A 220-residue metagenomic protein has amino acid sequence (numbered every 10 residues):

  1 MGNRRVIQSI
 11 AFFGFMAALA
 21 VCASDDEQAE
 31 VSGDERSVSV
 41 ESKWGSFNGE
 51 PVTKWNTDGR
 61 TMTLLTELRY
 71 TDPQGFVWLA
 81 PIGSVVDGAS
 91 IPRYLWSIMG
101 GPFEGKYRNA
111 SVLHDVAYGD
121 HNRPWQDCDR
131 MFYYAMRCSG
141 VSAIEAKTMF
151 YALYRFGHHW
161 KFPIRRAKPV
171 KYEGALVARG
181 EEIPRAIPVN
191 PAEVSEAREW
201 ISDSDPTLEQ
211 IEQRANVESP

Functional and structural regions predicted by a protein language model:
M1-I10: Bacterial N-terminal signal peptides that target proteins for export
I10-A18: Bacterial N-terminal signal peptides
A23-P220: Extended terminal accessory/targeting regions
